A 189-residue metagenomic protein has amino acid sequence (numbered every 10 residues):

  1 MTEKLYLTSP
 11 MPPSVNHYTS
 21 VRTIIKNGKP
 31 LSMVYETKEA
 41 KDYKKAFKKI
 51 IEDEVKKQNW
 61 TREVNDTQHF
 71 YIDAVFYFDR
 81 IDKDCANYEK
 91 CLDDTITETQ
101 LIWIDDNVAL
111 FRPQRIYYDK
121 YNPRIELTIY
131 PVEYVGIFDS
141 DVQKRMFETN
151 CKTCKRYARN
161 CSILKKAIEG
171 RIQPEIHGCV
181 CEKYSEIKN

Functional and structural regions predicted by a protein language model:
M1-N189: Acidic, proline/glycine-enriched N-terminal capping motif
